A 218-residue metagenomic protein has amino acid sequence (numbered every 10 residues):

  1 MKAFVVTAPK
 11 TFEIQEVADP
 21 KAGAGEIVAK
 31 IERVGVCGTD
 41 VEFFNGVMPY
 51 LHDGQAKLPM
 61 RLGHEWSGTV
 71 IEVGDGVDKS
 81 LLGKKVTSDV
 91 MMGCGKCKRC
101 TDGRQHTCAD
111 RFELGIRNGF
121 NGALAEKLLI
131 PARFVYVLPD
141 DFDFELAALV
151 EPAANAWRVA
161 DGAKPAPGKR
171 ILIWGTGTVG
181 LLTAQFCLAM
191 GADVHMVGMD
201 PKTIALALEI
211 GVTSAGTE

Functional and structural regions predicted by a protein language model:
M1, K84, G168-K169: Nucleotide donor/acceptor-binding cores
A8, E32, V73, T176 (+1 more regions): Cofactor-binding loop segments of dinucleotide-utilizing enzymes, especially the Rossmann-like FAD- and NAD(P)+-binding
A8-K10, G23: Residue-level recognition of beta-strand termini and adjacent short loop/turns
A18-V34, P49-K98, P139-D141: Glycine-rich beta-strand-centered segment in the early N-terminal region that forms part of a ligand/cofactor-binding
T39-N45: Cytochrome P450 core scaffold surrounding the K-helix E-X-X-R motif and the conserved "meander" helix-loop region
D53-Q55, H64, C94-W174: NAD(P)H dinucleotide-binding glycine-rich loop of Rossmann-like/cofactor-binding domains, especially the beta1-alpha1
F142-T217: Mid-domain Rossmann-like dinucleotide-binding core that forms the NAD(H)/NADP(H) cofactor-binding site
